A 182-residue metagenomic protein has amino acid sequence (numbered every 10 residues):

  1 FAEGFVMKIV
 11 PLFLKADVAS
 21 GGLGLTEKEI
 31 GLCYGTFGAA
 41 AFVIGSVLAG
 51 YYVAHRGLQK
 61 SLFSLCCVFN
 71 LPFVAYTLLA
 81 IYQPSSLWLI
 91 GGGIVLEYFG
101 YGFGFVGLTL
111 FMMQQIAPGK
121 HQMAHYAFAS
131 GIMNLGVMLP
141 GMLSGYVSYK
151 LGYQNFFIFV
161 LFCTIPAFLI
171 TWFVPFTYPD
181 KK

Functional and structural regions predicted by a protein language model:
F1-V6, V95: Pair of pore-lining "gating" transmembrane helices in MFS-fold secondary transporters
K8-I30: Short amphipathic helix-loop junctions that connect adjacent transmembrane helices in Major Facilitator Superfamily/SLC
E27-K28, G119-A129: Loop-to-transmembrane helix entry/capping segments in MFS-fold secondary transporters and related SLC/MFSD carriers
L32-A40, C67, V95, A127-L135: Transmembrane alpha-helical cores of Major Facilitator Superfamily
I44-F63, S148-Y149: Helix-to-loop junctions at the C-terminal end of transmembrane segments in multipass secondary transporters
C67-S85, W172: C-terminal ends and interior cores of transmembrane alpha-helices in multi-pass membrane transporters/permeases
F103-P118: Intracellular juxtamembrane helix-capping segments at the cytosolic ends of symmetry-related transmembrane helices
Y153, I158-K182: Multi-pass alpha-helical transporter architecture, strongest for 12-TM Major Facilitator/SLC carriers used
